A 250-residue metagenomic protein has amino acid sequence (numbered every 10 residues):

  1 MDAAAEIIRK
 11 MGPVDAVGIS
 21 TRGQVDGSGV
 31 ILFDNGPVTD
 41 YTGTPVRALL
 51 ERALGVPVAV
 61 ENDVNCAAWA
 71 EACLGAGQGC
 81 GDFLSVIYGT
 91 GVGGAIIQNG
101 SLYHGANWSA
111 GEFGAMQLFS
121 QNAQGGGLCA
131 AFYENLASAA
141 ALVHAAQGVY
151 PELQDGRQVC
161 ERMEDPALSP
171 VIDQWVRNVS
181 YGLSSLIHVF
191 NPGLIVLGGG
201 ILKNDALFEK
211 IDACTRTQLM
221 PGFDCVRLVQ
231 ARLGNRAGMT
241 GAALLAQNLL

Functional and structural regions predicted by a protein language model:
M1-T21, V25-V30, A48-V56, A70-G81 (+1 more regions): ATP-binding/phosphotransfer module of carbohydrate and carboxylate kinases, centering on a glycine-rich
S20-T21, D34, Y88: A secondary-structure boundary/capping signal
I31-T39: Short glycine-enriched, charge-decorated loop/helix-capping segments at active-site entrances that position
Y41-G43: Glycine-rich S-adenosyl-L-methionine
V58-N62: General beta-strand structural signal in soluble alpha/beta enzymes
N65: Short alpha-helical segments enriched in small residues
Q78-F132: Glycine-rich phosphate-binding loop of actin/hexokinase-like ATP-binding domains
